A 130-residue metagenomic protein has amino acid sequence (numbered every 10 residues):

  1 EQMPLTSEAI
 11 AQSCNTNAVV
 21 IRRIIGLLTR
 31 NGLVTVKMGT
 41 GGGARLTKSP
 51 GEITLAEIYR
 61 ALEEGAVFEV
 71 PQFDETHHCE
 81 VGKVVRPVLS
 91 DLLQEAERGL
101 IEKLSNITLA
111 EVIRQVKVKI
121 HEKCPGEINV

Functional and structural regions predicted by a protein language model:
E1-Q2, K48-S49: Short helix-capping/hinge SLiMs at alpha-helix to coil transitions
P4-N15: A short alpha-helical element within helix-turn-helix/winged-helix DNA-binding domains across DNA-binding proteins
Q12, T29-R30: Alpha-helical residues within the helix-turn-helix
I25-G26: Short, hydrophobic-biased segments on the C-terminal half of alpha helices that form "recognition helices"
N31-T47: Beta-hairpin "wing" of winged helix-turn-helix
P50-E75, L93-E95: Conserved segment of winged-helix/HTH DNA-binding domains
Q72-V130: C-terminal regulatory/oligomerization modules of transcriptional regulators
